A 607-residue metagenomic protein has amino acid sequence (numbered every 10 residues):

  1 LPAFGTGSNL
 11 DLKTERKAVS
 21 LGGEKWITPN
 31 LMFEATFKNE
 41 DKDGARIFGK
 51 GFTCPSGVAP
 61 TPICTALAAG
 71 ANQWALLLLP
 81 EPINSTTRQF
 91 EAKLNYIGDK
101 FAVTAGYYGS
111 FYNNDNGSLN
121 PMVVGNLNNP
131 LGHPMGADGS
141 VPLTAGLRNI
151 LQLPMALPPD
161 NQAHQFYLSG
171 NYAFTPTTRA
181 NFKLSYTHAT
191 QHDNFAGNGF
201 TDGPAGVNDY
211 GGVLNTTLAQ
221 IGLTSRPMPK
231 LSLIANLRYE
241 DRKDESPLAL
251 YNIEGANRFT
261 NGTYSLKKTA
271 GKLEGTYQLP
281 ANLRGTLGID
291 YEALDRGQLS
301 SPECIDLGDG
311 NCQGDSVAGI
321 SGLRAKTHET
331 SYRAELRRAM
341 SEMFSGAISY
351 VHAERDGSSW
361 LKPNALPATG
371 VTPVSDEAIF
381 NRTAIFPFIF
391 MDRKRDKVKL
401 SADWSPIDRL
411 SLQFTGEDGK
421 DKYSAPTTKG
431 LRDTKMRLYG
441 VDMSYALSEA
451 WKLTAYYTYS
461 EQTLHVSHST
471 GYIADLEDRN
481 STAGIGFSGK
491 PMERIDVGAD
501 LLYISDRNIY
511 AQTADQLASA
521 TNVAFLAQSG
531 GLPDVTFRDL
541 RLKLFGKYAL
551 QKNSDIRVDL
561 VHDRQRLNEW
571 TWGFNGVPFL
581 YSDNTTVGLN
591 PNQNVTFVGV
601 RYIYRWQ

Functional and structural regions predicted by a protein language model:
L1-F4, R46-L78, N116-A156, Q191-Y210 (+7 more regions): Solvent-exposed loop segments that connect transmembrane elements
A3-D43, I47, I63, L77-Y112 (+8 more regions): Transmembrane beta-barrel wall of Gram-negative outer-membrane proteins
E15-V19, T86-F90, I97, D160-F166 (+8 more regions): Residues that define the transmembrane beta-barrel architecture of outer-membrane proteins
S20, P80, E91-K93, A102 (+13 more regions): Membrane-embedded beta-strand positions in outer-membrane beta-barrel channels/transporters
K25, Y96-G98, Y172-F174, S225-R226 (+10 more regions): Residue-level signature of outer-membrane beta-barrel architecture
N30-F33, K100-A105, P176-F182, P229-A235 (+7 more regions): Repeated loop/turn-to-beta-strand initiation elements of outer-membrane beta-barrel proteins
N39-D43, G98-A102, G109-N113, Y186-T190 (+8 more regions): Transmembrane beta-strands of outer-membrane beta-barrel pores
N590-Q607: Outer-membrane beta-barrel "beta-signal"
